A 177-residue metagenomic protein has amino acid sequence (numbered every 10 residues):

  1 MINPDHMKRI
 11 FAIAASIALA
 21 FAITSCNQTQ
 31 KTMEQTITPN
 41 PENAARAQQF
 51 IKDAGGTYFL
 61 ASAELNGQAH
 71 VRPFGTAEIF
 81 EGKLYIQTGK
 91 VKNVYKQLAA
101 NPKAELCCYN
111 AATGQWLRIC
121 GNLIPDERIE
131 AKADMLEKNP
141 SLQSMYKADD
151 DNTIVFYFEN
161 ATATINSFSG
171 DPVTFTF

Functional and structural regions predicted by a protein language model:
I2-I13: Bacterial N-terminal signal peptides that target proteins for export
I13-L19: Sec-dependent N-terminal signal peptides
A22-S25: C-terminal motif of bacterial Sec signal peptides marking the signal peptidase cleavage site
T29-E42, R118-F177: Charged, gly/pro-rich active-site loop segments
I37-D53: Short, basic/aromatic recognition patches
F50-L65, A104-C108: A short, Trp-centered hydrophobic/proline-enriched beta-strand micro-motif
Y58-I86: N-terminal leader/targeting helix
A77-T113: A short mixed-secondary-structure module that forms the rim of ligand-binding clefts
